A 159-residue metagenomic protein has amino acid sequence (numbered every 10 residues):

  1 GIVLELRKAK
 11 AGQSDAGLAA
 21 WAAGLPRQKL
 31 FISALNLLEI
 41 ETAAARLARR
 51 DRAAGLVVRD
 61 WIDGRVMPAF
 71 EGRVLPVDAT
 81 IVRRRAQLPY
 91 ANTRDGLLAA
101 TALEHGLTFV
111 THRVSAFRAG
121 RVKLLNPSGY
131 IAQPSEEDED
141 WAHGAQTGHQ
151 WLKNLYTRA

Functional and structural regions predicted by a protein language model:
G1-I32, R46-D60, G144-A159: Short, well-structured N-terminal submotif of metal-dependent ribonuclease cores
V3, L37-I40, V82, F117: A generic structural signal for short hydrophobic patches within well-formed alpha-helices
R7-K10, A44, P89, G120-R121 (+1 more regions): Short, flexible helix/strand-to-coil boundary loops that buttress conserved ligand/catalytic motifs in alpha/beta
S33-N36, R113: A secondary-structure boundary/capping signal
L38-E39, I81-R83, Y130-S135: A short acidic, often aromatic-flanked loop/helix-cap motif at beta-alpha or helix-coil junctions that lines enzyme
T42-A45, L56, P68-H112, H143-A159: Active-site neighborhoods of divalent-metal-dependent phosphate/nucleic-acid chemistry enzymes
D95-E136: Acidic, metal-binding active-site segment of PIN/NYN-like and related structure-specific nucleases
